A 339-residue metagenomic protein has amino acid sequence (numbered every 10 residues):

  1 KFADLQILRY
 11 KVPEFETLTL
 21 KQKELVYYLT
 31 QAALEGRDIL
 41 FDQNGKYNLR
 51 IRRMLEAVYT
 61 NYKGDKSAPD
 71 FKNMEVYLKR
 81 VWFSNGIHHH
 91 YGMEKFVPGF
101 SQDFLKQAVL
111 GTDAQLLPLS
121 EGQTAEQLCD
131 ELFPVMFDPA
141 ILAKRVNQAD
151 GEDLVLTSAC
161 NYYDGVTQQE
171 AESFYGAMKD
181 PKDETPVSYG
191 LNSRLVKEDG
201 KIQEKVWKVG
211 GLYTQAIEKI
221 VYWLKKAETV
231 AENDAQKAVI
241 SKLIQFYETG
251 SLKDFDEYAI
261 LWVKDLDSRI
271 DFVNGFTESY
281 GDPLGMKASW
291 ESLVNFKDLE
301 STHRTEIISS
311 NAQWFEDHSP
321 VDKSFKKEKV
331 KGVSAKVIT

Functional and structural regions predicted by a protein language model:
K1-M54: N-terminal-proximal low-complexity accessory segments that begin disordered and transition into the first
D4-L25, P139-T339: Fold-level signature of zinc-dependent metallopeptidase catalytic domains
L34, V58-T60, K225-T229: Well-ordered alpha-helical scaffold segments within catalytic/enzyme domains
G36, Y62-D65, S251: Amphipathic alpha-helical interaction segments
R37-D42, K66-S67, A235-V239: Surface-exposed patches in mature extracellular/periplasmic domains of secreted proteins
F41, R53-V76: Post-signal peptide N-terminal segment of secreted/secretory-pathway proteins
Y47-I51, Y59-T60, I260-K264: Short, intrinsically disordered/low-complexity patches at protein termini and at juxtamembrane boundaries
K66-K201: Auxiliary tRNA-acceptor-end handling modules of aminoacyl-tRNA synthetases
